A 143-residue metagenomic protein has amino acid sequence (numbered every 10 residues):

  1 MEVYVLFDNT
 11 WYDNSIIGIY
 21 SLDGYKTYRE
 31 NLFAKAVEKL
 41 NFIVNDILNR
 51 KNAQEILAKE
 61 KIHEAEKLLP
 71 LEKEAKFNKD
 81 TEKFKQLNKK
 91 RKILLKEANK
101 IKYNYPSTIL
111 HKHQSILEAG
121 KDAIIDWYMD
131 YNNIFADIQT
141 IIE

Functional and structural regions predicted by a protein language model:
M1-I16: Short aromatic-glycine-(Arg/Gly/Cys) micro-motifs in beta-strand/loop hairpins
F7-T10, L22, T140-I142: Residue-level signal for short segments within beta-strands and strand-turn junctions of well-structured beta-sheet
D13-Y28: A short, exposed loop/beta-hairpin motif centered on an aromatic-Gly-Thr core
N14, A34-E143: Short, mixed-charge low-complexity intrinsically disordered segments
